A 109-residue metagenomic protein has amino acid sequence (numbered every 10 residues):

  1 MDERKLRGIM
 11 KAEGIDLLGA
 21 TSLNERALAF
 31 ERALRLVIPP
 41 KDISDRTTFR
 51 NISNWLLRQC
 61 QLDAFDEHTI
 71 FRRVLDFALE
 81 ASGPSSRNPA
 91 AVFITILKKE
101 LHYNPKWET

Functional and structural regions predicted by a protein language model:
M1-L62: Long, charged low-complexity interaction segments
H68-T109: Short, cationic/aromatic linear interface patches that serve as DNA/RNA-contacting surfaces or protein-partner docking
